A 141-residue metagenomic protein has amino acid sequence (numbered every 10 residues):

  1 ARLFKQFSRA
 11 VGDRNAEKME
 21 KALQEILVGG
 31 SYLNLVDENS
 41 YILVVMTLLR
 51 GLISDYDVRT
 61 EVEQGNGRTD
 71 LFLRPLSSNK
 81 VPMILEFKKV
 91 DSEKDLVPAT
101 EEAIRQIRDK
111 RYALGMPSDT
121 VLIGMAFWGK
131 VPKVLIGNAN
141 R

Functional and structural regions predicted by a protein language model:
A1-R105, D109-A113, A126, P132-R141: Extended alpha-helical interface modules used as scaffolds for assembling large macromolecular complexes
K80-P82, S118-V121: Short glycine-/polar-rich loops that comprise or flank the Walker A/P-loop and associated switch/sensor motifs
